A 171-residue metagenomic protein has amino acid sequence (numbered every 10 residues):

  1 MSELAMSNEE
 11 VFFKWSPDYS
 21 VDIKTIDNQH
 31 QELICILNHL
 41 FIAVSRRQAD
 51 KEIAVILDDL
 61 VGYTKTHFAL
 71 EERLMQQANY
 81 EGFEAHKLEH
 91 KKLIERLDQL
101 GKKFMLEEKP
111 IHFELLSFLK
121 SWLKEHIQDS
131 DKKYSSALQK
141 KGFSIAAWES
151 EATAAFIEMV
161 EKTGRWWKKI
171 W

Functional and structural regions predicted by a protein language model:
S2-W171: Small-residue-biased structural context
